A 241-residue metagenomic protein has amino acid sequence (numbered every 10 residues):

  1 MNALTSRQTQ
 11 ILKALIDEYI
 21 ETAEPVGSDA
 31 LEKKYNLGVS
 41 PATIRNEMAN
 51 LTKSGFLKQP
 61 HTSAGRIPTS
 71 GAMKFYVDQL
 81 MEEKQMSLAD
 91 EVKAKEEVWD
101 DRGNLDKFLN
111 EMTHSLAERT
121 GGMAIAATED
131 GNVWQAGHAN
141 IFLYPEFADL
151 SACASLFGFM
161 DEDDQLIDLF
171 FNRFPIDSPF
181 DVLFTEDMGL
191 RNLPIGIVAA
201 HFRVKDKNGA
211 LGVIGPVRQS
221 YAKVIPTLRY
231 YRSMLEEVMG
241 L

Functional and structural regions predicted by a protein language model:
M1-K13: Short alpha-helical segments that sit at the start of domains
N2, Y35-V39, R229: Alpha-helical promoter-recognition and RNA polymerase-docking modules of transcription initiation factors, dominated by
A3-L4, V39, P68, M86: Alpha-helical hairpin
Q10, A14, A30, F75 (+3 more regions): Alpha-helical scaffold segments in soluble metabolic enzymes
I11, T69, V213: Conserved RecA-like P-loop NTPase ATPase core
L12-D17, G196-A199: Contiguous, well-ordered alpha-helical segments that form the cores/surfaces of helical PPI scaffolds
A14-E21, P25-Q79: N-terminal helix-turn-helix
M81-L241: Intrinsically disordered, acidic Ser/Thr/Pro-rich low-complexity regulatory segments
